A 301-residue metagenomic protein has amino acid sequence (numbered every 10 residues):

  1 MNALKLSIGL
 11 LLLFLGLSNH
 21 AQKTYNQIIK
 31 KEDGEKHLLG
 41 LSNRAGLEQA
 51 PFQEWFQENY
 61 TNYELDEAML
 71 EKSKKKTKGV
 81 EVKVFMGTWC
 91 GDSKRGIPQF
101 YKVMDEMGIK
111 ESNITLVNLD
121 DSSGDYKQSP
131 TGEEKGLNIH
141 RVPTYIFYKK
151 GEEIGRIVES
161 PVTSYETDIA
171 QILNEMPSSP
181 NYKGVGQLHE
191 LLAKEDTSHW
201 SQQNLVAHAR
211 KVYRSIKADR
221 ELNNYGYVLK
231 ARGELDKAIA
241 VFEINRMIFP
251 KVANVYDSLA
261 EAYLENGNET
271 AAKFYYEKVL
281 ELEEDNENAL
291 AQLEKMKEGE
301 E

Functional and structural regions predicted by a protein language model:
N113-V142, I146-F147, Q171-L173: Thioredoxin-like thiol-disulfide oxidoreductase module
R141, I146-V185: Non-catalytic, surface beta->alpha helical segment in thiol-disulfide oxidoreductase systems
D219, L235-D236, A253-D257, E287-N288: Helix-start (N-cap) detector for alpha-helical repeat units in TPR-like alpha-solenoids, especially tetratricopeptide
